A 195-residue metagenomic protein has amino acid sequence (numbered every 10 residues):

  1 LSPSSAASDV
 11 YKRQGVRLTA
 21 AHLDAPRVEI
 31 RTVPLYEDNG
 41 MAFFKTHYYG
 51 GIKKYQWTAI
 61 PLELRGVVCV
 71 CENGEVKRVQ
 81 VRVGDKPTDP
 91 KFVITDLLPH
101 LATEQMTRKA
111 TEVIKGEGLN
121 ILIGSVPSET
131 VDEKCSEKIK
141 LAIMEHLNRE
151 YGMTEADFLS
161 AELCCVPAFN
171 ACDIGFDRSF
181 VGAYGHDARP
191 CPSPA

Functional and structural regions predicted by a protein language model:
L1-A7, Y11: Single conserved hydrophobic/aromatic residue that forms the stacking wall/gate of nucleotide- or nucleobase-binding
A6, R65, G118, A142-H146 (+1 more regions): Short, hydrophobic/aromatic alpha-helical segments in well-folded domains
V10, K54-T58, K91, T111 (+3 more regions): Catalytic cores of large soluble enzymes that bind and process phosphate-bearing ligands
K12-Q14, E75, S128-K138, G152-T154: Short, glycine- and charge-enriched coil/turn segments that flank and shape catalytic ligand pockets
K12-T103: A generic, well-ordered mixed alpha/beta core segment in the N-terminal half of proteins
R27, G66-G74, I123, P127 (+1 more regions): Structural signal for hydrophobic packing residues in well-ordered secondary-structure cores of soluble enzyme domains
P61, K91-T130, L163-G182: Residues forming anionic-ligand binding surfaces in small-molecule and nucleic-acid pockets of primarily soluble enzymes
E137-Y151, E155-P194: A generic structural signal for tightly packed, nonpolar segments enriched in small/aliphatic residues
